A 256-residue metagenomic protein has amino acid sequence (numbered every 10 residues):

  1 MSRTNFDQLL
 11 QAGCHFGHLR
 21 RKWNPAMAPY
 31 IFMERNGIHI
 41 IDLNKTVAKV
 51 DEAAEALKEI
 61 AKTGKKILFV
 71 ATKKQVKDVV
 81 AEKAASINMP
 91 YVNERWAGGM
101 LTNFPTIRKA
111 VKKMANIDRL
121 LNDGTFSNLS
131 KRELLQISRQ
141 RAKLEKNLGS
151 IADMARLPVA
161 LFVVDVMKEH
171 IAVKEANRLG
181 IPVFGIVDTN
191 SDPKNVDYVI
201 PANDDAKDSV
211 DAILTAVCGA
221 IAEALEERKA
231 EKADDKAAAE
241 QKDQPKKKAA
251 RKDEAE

Functional and structural regions predicted by a protein language model:
M1-K232: Ribosome large-subunit tunnel/peptidyl-transferase-proximal elements
M1-R3, E223-E256: Intrinsically disordered, compositionally biased charged tails
